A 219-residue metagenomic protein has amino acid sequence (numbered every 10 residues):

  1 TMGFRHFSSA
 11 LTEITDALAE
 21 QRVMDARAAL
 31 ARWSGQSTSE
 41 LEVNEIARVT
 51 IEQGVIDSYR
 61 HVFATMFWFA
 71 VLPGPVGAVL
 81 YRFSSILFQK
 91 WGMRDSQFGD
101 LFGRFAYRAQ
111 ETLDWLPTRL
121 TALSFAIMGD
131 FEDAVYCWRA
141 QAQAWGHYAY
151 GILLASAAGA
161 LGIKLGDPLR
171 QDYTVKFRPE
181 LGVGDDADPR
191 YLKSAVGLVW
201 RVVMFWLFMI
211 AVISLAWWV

Functional and structural regions predicted by a protein language model:
T1-V219: Hydrophobic N-terminal alpha-helices or hydrophobic patches in metabolic proteins across all domains of life
